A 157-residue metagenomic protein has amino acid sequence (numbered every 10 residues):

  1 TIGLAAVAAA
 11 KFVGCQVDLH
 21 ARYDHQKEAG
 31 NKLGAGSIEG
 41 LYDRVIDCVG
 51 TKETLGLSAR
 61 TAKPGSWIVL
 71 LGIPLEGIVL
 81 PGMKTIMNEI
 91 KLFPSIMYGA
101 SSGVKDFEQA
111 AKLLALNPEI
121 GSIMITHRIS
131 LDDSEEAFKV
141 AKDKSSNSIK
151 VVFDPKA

Functional and structural regions predicted by a protein language model:
T1-E39: Mid-domain Rossmann-like dinucleotide-binding core that forms the NAD(H)/NADP(H) cofactor-binding site
F12, A21, E28, V69 (+3 more regions): C-terminal capping/lid region of NAD(P)-dependent oxidoreductase domains
H20-D24, C48, I96: N-terminal Rossmann-fold cofactor-binding loop
E39-V45: A short acidic, Gly/Pro-enriched loop at the edge of an enzyme's catalytic core that lines a small-molecule cofactor
C48-G56: Beta-loop-alpha module in the N-terminal Rossmann-like domain of NAD(P)-dependent dehydrogenases, especially those
V49, T61-K63, S145: A generic alpha-to-beta junction signature in SAM-dependent methyltransferases
R60-I78, L92-Y98: ADP-ribose/adenylate-binding Rossmann-like module
I78-H127, E135-E136: C-terminal substrate-binding/catalytic core of Rossmann-like NAD(P)-dependent dehydrogenases/reductases
